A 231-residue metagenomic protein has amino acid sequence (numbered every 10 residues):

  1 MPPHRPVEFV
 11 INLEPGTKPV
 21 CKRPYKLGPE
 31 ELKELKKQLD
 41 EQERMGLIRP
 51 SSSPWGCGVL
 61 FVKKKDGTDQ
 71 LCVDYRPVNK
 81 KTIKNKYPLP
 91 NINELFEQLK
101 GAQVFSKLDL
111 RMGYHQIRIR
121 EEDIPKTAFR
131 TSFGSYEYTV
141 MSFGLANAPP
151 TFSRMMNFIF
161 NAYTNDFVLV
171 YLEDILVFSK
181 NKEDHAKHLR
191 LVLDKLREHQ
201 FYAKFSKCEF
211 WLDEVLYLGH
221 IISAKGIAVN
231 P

Functional and structural regions predicted by a protein language model:
M1-P231: Retroelement reverse transcriptase polymerase core
